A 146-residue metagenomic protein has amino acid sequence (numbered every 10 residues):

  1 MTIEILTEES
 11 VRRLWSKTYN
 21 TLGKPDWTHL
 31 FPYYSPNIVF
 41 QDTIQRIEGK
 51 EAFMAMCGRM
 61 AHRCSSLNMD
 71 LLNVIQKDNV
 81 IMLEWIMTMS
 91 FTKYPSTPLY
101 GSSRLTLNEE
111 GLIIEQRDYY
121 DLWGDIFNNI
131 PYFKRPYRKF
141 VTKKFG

Functional and structural regions predicted by a protein language model:
M1-T28, P32, K144: Short, low-complexity N-terminal intrinsically disordered segments enriched in polar/charged residues
S10, A52, T97: Soluble or luminal CAZymes and related metallo-dependent hydrolases
W15, Y34, C57, W85-M87 (+1 more regions): Hydrophobic alpha-helical core bundles mediating ligand binding, dimerization, or RNAP-core interactions
W27-F31, S35-N79: A solvent-exposed, acidic/Ser-Thr-rich amphipathic alpha-helical stretch
H62-N68, I75-G146: A beta-strand edge to alpha-helix "cap/lid" segment located at domain peripheries
